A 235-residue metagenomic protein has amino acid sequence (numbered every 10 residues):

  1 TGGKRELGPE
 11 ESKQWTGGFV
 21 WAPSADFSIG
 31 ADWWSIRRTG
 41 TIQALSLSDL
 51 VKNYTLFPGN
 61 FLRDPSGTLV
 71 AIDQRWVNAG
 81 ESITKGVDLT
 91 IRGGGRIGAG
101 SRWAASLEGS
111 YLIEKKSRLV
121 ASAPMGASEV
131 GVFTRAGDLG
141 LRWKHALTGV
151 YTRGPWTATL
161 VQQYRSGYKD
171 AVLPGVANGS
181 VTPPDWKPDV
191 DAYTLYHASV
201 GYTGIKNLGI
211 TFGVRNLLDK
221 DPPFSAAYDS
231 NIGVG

Functional and structural regions predicted by a protein language model:
T1-W15, A25-W33, R37, P65: Solvent-exposed loop/turn elements at secondary-structure boundaries
G2-R5, D73-N78, E129-A136, A177-N178 (+2 more regions): Extracellular loop and loop/strand-boundary signature of outer-membrane beta-barrel proteins
G3, K13-F19, K85-L89, W143-L147 (+1 more regions): Hydrophobic, lipid-facing positions within transmembrane beta-strands of outer-membrane proteins
F19, L89-I91, G149, L160 (+3 more regions): Hydrophobic, well-ordered secondary-structure elements that form the walls of internal hydrophobic environments
S24-D26, G86, G98-R102, R153-W156 (+2 more regions): Strand-connecting loop/turn motifs
S28, T39, I113, Q163-V176 (+1 more regions): C-terminal beta-signal and adjacent terminal beta-strands/loops of Gram-negative outer-membrane beta-barrel proteins
W34-V172: Gram-negative outer-membrane beta-barrel transporters
L160-Y164, K169-S199: Generic long, charged, amphipathic alpha-helical segments
